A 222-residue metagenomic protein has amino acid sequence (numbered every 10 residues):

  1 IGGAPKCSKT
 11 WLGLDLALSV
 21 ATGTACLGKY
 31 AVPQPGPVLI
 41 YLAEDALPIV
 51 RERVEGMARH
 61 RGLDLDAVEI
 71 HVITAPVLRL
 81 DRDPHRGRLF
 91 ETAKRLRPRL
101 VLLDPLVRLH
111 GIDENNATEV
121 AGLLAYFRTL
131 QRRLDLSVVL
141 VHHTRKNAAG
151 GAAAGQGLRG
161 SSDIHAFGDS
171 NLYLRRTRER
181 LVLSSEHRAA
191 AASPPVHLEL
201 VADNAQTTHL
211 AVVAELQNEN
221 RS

Functional and structural regions predicted by a protein language model:
I1, A17, I40: Conserved hydrophobic/aromatic pocket- or pore-lining residues that grip, position, or stack substrates in active sites
I1, T10-W11, L100, T118-H209: Phosphate-binding/switch region of NTP-binding enzymes
P5: The conserved Walker
K9-T10, T24-A25, Y30, V107 (+4 more regions): Flexible, active-site-adjacent loop/turn segments at secondary-structure boundaries
L12-L16: Hydrophobic positions on the alpha1 helix immediately C-terminal to the Walker A/P-loop
A21: Gly/Ala-rich phosphate-binding loop of Rossmann-like dinucleotide-binding domains, activating on the conserved
A25, A31-T118, G122, T129 (+3 more regions): Conserved inter-motif catalytic segment of the P-loop NTP-binding fold
R97, V201-S222: DNA transaction DNA-binding modules
